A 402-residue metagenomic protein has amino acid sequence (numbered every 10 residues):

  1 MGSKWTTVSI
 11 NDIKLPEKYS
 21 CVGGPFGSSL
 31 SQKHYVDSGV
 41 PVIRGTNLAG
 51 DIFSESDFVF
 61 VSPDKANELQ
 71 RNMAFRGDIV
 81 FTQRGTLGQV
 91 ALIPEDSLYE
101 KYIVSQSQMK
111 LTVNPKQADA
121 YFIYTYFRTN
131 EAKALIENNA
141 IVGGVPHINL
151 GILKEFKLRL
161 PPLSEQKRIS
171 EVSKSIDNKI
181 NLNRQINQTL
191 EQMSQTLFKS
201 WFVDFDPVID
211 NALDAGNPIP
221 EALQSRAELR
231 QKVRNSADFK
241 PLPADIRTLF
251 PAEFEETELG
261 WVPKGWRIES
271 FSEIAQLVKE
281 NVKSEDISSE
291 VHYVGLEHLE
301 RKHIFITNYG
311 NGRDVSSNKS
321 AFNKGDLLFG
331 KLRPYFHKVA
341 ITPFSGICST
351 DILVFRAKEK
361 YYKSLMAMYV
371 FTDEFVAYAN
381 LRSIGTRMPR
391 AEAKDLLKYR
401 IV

Functional and structural regions predicted by a protein language model:
M1-F26, E155, R159-S200, A244-V282: Non-catalytic DNA-recognition/assembly elements of restriction-modification systems
M1-V8, M109-A120, G151-D177, W261-V262 (+3 more regions): Proline-centric
T7-H34, T46-I79, A252-E258, S272-K283 (+2 more regions): Sequence-specific dsDNA recognition surfaces
G24, R44-G45, P63-R128, S316-F375 (+2 more regions): A short beta-sheet element
L197-F205, I209: Extended amphipathic alpha-helical segments with heptad-repeat/coiled-coil character used for oligomerization, fusion
N211-G260: Intrinsic disorder at enzyme termini
